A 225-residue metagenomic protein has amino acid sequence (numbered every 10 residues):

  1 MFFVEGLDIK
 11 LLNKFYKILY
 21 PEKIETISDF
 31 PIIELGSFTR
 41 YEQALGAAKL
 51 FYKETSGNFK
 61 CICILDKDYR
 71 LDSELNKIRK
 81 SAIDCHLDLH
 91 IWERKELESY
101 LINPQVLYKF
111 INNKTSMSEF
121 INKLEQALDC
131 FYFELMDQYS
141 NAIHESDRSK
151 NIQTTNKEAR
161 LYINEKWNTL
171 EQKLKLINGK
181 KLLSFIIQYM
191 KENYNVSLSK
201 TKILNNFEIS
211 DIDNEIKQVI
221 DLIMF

Functional and structural regions predicted by a protein language model:
M1-R94: Conserved helicase/translocase motor-coupling segment
F2-V4, I62-L65, I91, L97-I102 (+6 more regions): Generic hydrophobic secondary-structure signal
D8, L12, R94-E98, G179 (+2 more regions): Short runs of predominantly hydrophobic/aromatic residues within well-ordered alpha helices that form helix-helix
I24-E25, L71, L75-R79, M117 (+1 more regions): Short, structured coil/loop segments at alpha-helix boundaries
S37-T39, F131, L135, I143 (+2 more regions): Short, flexible helical or helix-coil boundary motifs
I64-E171: Activity-critical C-terminal alpha-helical subdomain
D147-F225: Extended, basic/helix-rich recognition subdomains
